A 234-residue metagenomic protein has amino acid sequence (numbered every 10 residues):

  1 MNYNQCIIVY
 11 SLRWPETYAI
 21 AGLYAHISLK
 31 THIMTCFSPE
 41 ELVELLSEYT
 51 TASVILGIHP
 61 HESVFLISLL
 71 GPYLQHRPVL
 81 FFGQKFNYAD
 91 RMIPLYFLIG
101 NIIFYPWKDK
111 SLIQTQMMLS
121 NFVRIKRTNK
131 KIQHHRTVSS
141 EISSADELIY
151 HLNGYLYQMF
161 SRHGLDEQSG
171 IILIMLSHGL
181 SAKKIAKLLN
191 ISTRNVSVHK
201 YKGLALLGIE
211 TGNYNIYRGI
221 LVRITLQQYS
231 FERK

Functional and structural regions predicted by a protein language model:
M1-I142: N-terminal regulatory/sensing modules of transcriptional regulators
H135-R162: Basic, amphipathic alpha-helix used for nucleic-acid engagement in HTH/winged-helix/SANT-Myb modules and analogous
N153-Y155, M159-G170, H178, S197: Short helix-coil-helix linker/hinge
Y157-M159, K183, L189-N190, Q228: Extended, charged low-complexity segments that frequently continue into or abut oligomerization scaffolds
G170-I174, L204: Hydrophobic residues on short alpha-helical segments
G179-N215: Recognition helix of helix-turn-helix DNA-binding domains
K202-K234: Basic, Lys/Arg-enriched C-terminal extension of HTH/homeodomain DNA-binding domains
